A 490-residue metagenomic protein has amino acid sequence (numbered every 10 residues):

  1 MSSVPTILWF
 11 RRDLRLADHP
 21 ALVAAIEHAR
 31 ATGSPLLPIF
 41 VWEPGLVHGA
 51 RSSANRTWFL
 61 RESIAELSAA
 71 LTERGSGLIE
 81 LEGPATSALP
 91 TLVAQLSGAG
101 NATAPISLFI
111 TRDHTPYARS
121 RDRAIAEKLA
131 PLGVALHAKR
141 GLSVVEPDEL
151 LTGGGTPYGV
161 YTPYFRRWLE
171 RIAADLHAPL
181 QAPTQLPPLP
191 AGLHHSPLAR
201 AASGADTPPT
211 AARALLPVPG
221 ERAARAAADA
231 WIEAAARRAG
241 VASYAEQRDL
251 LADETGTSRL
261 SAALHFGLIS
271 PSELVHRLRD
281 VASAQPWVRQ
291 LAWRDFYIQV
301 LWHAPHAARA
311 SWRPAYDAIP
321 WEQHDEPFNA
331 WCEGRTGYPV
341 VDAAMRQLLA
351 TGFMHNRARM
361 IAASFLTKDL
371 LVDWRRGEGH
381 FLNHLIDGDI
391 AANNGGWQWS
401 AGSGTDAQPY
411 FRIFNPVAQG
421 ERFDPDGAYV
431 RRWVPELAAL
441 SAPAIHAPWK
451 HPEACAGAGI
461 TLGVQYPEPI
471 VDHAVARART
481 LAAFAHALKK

Functional and structural regions predicted by a protein language model:
M1-L176, L180, S283, A474 (+1 more regions): Trp/Phe/Arg-rich N-terminal binding region typifying the photolyase-homology
A17, F59, S63, G220 (+3 more regions): Soluble or luminal CAZymes and related metallo-dependent hydrolases
A21, S63, L67, A85 (+7 more regions): Alpha-helical packing segments of well-folded alpha/beta enzyme cores
S97, G155-Y316, F423-D424, A428-K490: Glycine/tryptophan-enriched, flexible segments
D253-E436: Active-site-proximal binding-pocket segments
